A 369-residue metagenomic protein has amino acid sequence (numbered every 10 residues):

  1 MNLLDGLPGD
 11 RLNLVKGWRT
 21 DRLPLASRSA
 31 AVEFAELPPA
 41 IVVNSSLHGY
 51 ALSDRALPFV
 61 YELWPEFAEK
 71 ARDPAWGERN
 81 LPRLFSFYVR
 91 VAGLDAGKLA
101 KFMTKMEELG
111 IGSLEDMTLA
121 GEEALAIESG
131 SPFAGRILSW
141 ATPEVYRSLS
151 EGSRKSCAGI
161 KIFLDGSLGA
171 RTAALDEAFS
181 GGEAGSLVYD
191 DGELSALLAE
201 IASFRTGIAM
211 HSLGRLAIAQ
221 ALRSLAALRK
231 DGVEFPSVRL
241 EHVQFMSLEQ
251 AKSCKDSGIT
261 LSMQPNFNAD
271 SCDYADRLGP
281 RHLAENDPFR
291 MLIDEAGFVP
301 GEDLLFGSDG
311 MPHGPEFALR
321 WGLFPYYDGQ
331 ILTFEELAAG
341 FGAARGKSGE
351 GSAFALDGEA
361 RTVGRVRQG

Functional and structural regions predicted by a protein language model:
M1-F133, S139, G169-E200, F204-A217 (+4 more regions): Divalent metal-binding segments
L3, K105, L109, S129-G130 (+11 more regions): Generic, well-ordered alpha-helical scaffold segments in large soluble proteins
T20, L47, L57, E144-V145 (+7 more regions): Short, glycine-/Ser/Thr-/acidic-enriched flexible segments
A30, E123-S129, Q220, S224 (+2 more regions): A short acidic, amphipathic alpha-helical/loop segment
V42, L114-E115, G135-T142, A158-L164 (+4 more regions): Hydrophobic faces of well-ordered beta-strands that scaffold small-molecule active sites in alpha/beta enzyme cores
S53, G110, C157, G166 (+3 more regions): Conserved, mostly hydrophobic/aromatic
S86, A199-A209, I218, R223-V238 (+3 more regions): His/Asp/Glu-enriched, well-ordered alpha-helical/loop segment that forms or immediately abuts the divalent-metal
Y146-L149, S153-R154, A158-A196, G214-E234 (+2 more regions): Catalytic core of soluble alpha/beta enzymes
